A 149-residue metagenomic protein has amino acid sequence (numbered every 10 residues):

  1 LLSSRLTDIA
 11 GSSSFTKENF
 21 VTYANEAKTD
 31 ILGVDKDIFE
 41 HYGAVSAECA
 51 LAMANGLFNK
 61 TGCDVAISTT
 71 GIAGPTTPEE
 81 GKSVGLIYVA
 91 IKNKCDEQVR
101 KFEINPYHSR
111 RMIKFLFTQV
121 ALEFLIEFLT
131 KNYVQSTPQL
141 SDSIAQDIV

Functional and structural regions predicted by a protein language model:
L1-V149: Short alpha-helical segments enriched in small residues
